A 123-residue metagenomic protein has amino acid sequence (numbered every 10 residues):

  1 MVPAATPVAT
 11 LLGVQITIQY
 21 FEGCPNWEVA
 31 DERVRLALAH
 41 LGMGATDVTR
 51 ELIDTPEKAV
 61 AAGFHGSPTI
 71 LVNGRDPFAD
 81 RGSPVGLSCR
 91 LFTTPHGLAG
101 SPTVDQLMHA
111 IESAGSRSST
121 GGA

Functional and structural regions predicted by a protein language model:
M1-V14, E28, P102-A123: Iron-sulfur (Fe-S) cluster-binding modules
P3-A5, C24, G86-L91: Functionally engaged cysteine thiol sites
P7-A39: Local sequence-structure signature of Cys/Sec-based thiol-disulfide redox active-site neighborhoods
G44-P56: Thiol-based oxidoreductase modules, predominantly thioredoxin-like and allied folds used for disulfide exchange
E57-G63: Acidic pyrophosphate-coordinating catalytic loop
F64-L71, L87: Structural micro-motif
R75-A114: Non-catalytic, surface beta->alpha helical segment in thiol-disulfide oxidoreductase systems
